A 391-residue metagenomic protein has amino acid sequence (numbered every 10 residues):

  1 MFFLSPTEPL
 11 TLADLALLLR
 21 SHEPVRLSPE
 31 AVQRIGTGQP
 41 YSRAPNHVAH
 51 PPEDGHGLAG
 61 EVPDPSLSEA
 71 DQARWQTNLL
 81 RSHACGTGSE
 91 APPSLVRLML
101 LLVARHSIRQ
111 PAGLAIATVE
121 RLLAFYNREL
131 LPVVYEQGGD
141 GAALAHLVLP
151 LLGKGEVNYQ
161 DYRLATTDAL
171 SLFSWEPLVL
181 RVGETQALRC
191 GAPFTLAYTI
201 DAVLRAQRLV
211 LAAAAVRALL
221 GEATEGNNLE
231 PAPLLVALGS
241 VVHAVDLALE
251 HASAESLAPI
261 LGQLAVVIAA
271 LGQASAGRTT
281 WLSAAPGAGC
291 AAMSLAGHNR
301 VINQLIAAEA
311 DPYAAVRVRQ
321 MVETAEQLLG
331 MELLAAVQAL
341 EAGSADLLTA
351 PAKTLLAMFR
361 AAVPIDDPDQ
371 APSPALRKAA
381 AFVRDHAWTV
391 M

Functional and structural regions predicted by a protein language model:
M1-V48, S68, Q72, S82-G86 (+5 more regions): C-terminal auxiliary extensions adjacent to catalytic cores
H47-D64, G141: Active-site beta-strand/loop segments that form the cofactor-binding cradle of oxidoreductase flavoproteins
P51, D71, L95: Metabolite-binding pocket within alpha/beta catalytic cores that recognizes anionic/polar moieties
P51-E53, Q137, V157: Short glycine- and Lys/Arg-enriched binding-loop motifs that mark or flank ligand-binding interfaces
A59-G60, G86, R105-H106: A short acidic, glycine/proline-enriched capping/turn motif at secondary-structure boundaries, especially helix N-cap
E61-Q76: Glycine-rich loop at the start of a catalytic domain that most often binds anionic cofactors/ligands
P92-H146: Contiguous domain-boundary segments centered on the initiation and propagation of an alpha-helix
